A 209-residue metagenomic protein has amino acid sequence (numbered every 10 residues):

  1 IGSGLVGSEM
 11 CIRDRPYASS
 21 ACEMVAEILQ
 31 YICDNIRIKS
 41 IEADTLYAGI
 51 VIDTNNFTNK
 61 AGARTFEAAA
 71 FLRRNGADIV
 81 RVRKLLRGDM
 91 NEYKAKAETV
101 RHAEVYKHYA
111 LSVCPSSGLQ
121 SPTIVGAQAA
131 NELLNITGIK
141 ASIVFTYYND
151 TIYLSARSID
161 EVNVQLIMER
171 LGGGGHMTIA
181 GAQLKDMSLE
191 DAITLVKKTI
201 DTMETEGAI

Functional and structural regions predicted by a protein language model:
I1-G7, C11-I12: Single conserved hydrophobic/aromatic residue that forms the stacking wall/gate of nucleotide- or nucleobase-binding
S8-E9, C33, L46: A glycine/threonine-rich phosphate-anchoring loop and its flanking beta-alpha core in nucleotide/phosphate-binding
R13-P16, N55-N56: Flexible, glycine/proline-enriched loop segments at strand-loop-helix junctions that form or flank small-ligand binding
P16-E27, T45: Active-site histidine-anchored catalytic micro-motif
A26-Y31, A70-R74: Short glycine/serine- and small hydrophobic-enriched flexible loop segments
E27-I28, K39-I52: Internal alpha/beta core interface subdomains
E27-K39, F57, D201-M203: A charged, well-structured terminal subsegment
Y47, I52-I209: Hydrophobic helix-and-loop "lid/oligomerization" segment in the mid-to-C-terminal part of catalytic domains
